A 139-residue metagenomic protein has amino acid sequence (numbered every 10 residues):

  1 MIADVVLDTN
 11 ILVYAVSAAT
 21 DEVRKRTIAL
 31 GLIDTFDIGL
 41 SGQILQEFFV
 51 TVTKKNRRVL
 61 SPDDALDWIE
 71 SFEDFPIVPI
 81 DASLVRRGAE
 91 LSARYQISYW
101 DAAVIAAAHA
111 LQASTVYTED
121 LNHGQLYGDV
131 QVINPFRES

Functional and structural regions predicted by a protein language model:
M1-D4, I105-S139: Acidic, PIN/NYN-like endoribonuclease modules and their adjacent C-terminal/linker elements
M1-L40, K54-D63, S139: Short, well-structured N-terminal submotif of metal-dependent ribonuclease cores
D8-N10, E47, D101, D120: Acidic active-site catalytic centers that drive phospho-/nucleotidyl reactions and related ester hydrolyses
T27, D74-V116: Active-site neighborhoods of divalent-metal-dependent phosphate/nucleic-acid chemistry enzymes
L40-L45, T118: Substrate-recognition element of Asp-dependent hydrolases with the DxDx(T/V) motif
F49-P76: Active-site-proximal, substrate-binding regions of enzyme catalytic domains and RNA-binding/basic surfaces
D67-E70, F75-R86, R94, L121-S139: Short acidic, glycine/proline-enriched helix-loop-strand junctions
